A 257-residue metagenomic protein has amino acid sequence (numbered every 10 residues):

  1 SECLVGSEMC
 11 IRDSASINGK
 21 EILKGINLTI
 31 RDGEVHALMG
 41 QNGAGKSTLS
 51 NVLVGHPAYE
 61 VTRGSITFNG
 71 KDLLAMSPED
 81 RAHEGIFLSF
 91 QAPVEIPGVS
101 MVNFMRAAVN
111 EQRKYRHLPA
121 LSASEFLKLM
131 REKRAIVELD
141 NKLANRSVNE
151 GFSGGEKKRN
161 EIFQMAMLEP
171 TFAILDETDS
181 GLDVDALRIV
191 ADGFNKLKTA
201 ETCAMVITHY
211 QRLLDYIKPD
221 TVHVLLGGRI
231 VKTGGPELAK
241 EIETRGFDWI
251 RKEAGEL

Functional and structural regions predicted by a protein language model:
C3-I11: Short, small-residue-biased leader/transition segments that mark boundaries at the very start of proteins
L23-G25: Conserved structural motif at the start of ABC-family nucleotide-binding domains
M39-Q41: The feature captures the beta-strand-to-loop junction immediately N-terminal to the Walker
S65-R81, N149: ABC ATPase NBD Q-loop/coupling interface
V94-T171: ABC-family P-loop ATPase nucleotide-binding domains
E177-T178, D185: Walker B catalytic motif
T221, L225, R229-K252: Conserved beta-strand-loop-alpha-helix hinge in the C-terminal portion of ABC ATPase nucleotide-binding domains
